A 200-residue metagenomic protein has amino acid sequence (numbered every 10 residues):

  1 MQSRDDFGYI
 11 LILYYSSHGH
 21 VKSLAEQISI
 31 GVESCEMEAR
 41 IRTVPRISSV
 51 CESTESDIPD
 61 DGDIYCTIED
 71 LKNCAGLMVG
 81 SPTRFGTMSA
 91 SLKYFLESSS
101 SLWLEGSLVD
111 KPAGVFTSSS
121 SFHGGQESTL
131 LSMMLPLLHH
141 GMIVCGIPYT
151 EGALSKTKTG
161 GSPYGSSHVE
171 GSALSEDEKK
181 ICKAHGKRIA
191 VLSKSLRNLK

Functional and structural regions predicted by a protein language model:
M1-E105, H168-K200: N-terminal beta1-alpha1-beta2 submodule of the flavodoxin-like/Rossmannoid cofactor-binding fold
H20, L77, S81, T87 (+6 more regions): Gly/Ser/Thr-rich helix-start
T54-S56, S155-S167: Short, flexible, mixed-charge acidic loops at enzyme active sites
E97-S100, L104, S121, H139 (+1 more regions): Alpha-helix boundary/capping detector
E105, E127, M133, P163-Y164 (+1 more regions): Short, charged/polar low-complexity linear motifs in solvent-exposed/disordered segments
V109-K158: Short, glycine-/small-residue-rich phosphate/pyrophosphate-handling segment
